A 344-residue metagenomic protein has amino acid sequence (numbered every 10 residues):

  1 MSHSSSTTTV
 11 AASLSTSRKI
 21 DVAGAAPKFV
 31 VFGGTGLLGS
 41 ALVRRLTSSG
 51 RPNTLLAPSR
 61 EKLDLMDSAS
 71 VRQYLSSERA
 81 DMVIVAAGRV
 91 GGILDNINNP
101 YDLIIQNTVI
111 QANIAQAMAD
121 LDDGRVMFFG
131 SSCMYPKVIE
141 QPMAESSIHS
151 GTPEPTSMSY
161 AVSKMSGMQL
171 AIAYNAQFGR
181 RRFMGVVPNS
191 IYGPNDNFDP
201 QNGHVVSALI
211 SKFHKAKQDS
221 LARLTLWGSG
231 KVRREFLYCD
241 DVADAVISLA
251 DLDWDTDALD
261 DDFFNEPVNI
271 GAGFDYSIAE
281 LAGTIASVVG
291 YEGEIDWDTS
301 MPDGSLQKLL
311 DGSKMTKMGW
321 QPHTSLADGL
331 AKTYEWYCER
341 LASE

Functional and structural regions predicted by a protein language model:
S2-V22, P27-F29, A327-E344: Amphipathic terminal alpha-helices
F32, P58, A86-A87, V126-S132 (+1 more regions): SDR active-site strand-loop-helix element
G36, A41-R45, S49, K215-E344: C-terminal substrate-binding subdomain of Rossmann-fold SDR/epimerase-dehydratase oxidoreductases
G50-Q73: Adenosine-cofactor binding site in Rossmann-like domains, unifying the SAM/SAH pocket of S-adenosylmethionine-dependent
L65-T108, D120: NAD(P)H-binding glycine-rich loop region in Rossmannoid oxidoreductase-like domains and their noncatalytic homologs
A112-M158, M184: Conserved Rossmann-fold NAD(P)-dependent oxidoreductase catalytic core, especially the SDR/UDP-sugar
V138-S147, Q169-W254, G273-F274, G283-S287: NAD(P)-dependent short-chain dehydrogenase/reductase
S159, S163-S166: Active-site helix of classical SDR
